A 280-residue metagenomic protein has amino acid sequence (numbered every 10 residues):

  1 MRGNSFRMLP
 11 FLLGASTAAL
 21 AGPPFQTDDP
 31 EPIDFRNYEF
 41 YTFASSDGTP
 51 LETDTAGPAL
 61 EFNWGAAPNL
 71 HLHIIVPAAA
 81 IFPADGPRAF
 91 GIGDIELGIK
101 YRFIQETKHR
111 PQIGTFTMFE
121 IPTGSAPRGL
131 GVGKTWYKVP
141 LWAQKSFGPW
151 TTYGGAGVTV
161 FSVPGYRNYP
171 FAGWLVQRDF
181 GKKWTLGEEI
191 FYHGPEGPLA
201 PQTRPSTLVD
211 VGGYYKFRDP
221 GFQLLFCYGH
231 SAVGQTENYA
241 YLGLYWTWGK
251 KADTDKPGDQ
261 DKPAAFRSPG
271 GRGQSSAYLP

Functional and structural regions predicted by a protein language model:
M1-L9: Bacterial N-terminal signal peptides that target proteins for export
A21-P280: Transmembrane beta-barrel domains of Gram-negative outer membranes and organellar outer membranes
